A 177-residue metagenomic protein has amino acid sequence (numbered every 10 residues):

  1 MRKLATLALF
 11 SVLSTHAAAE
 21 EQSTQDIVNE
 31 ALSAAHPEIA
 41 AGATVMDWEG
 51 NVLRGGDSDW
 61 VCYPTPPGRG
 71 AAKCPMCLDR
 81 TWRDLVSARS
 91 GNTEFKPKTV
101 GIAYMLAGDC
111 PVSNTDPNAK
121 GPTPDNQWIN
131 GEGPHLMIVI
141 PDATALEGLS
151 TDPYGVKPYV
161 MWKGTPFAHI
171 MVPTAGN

Functional and structural regions predicted by a protein language model:
R2-L7: Sec-dependent signal peptide recognition, specifically the positively charged N-region followed immediately by
A8-A18: Hydrophobic h-region of N-terminal signal peptides that target proteins for export in Gram-negative bacteria
E20-N177: Primary mode marks residue(s) on the alpha4-beta5-alpha5 output face of response regulator receiver
